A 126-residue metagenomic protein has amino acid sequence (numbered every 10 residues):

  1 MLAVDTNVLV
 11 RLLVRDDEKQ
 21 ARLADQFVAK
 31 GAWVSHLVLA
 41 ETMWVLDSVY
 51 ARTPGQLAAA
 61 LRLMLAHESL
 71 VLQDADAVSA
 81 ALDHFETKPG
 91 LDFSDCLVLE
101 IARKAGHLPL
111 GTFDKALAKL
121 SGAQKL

Functional and structural regions predicted by a protein language model:
M1, L99-L126: Acidic, PIN/NYN-like endoribonuclease modules and their adjacent C-terminal/linker elements
M1-V34, Y50-A58, R62: Short, well-structured N-terminal submotif of metal-dependent ribonuclease cores
V4-D5, V34-S35, L91-D92, D114-K115 (+1 more regions): Histidine- and aromatic-rich ligand-binding microenvironments
V10-L12, L46-Y50, E68, F85: Short amphipathic alpha-helical interaction patches enriched in hydrophobic/aromatic residues with interspersed Lys/Arg
M43-D47, R62-L65, L82-D83, L99: Amphipathic alpha-helical segments within well-ordered protein domains
S69-G111: Active-site neighborhoods of divalent-metal-dependent phosphate/nucleic-acid chemistry enzymes
